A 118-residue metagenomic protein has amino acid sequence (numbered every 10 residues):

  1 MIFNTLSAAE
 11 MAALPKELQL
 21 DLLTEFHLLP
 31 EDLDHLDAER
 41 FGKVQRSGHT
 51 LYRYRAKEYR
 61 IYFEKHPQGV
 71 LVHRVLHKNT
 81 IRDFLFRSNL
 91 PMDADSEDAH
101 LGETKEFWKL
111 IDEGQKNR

Functional and structural regions predicted by a protein language model:
M1, Y52, V70: A broad, low-specificity signal marking well-ordered, structured residues that form hydrophobic/aromatic
M1-F26, S96-R118: Arg/Lys-rich, positively charged N-terminal/basic patches that mediate binding to nucleic acids
L6, L28, L33-L36, Q68 (+1 more regions): Short, functionally important structural connectors and interaction interfaces within domains
K16, H27-E31, H77: Short, intrinsically disordered, mixed-charge
D21, Y52-R55, R60: Short, cationic motifs built from Arg/Lys/His that form the positively charged side of catalytic pockets
L28-R55, L110: A short, surface-exposed loop/turn module that caps and links secondary-structure elements
Y59-R60, E64-R118: Enriched for short, Lys/Arg-rich terminal
